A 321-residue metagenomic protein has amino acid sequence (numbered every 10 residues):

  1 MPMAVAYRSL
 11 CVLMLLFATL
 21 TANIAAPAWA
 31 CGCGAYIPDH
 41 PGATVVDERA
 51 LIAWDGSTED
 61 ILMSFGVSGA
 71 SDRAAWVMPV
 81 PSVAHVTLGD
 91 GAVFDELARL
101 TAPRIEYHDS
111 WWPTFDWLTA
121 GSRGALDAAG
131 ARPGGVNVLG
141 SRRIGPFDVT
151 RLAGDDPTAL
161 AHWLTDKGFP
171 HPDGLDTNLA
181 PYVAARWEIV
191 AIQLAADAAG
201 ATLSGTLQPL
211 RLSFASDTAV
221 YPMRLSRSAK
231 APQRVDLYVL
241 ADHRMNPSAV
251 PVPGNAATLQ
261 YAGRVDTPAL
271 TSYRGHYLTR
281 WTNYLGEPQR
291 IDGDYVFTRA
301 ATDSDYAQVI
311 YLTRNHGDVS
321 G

Functional and structural regions predicted by a protein language model:
M1-V5, S64, V77-P81, P222-M223: Proline-rich low-complexity regions
P2-A30: Secretory targeting and sorting signals
W29-V46, D55, H171-G321: Accessory, solvent-exposed terminal regions and/or long lumenal/extracellular loops of proteins
I37-T58, A125-V136: Short, compositionally biased low-complexity segments enriched in polar/charged residues
D47, A53-H108, L160-P181: Surface-exposed, glycine/proline- and aromatic-rich loop segments on solvent-exposed faces across compartments
D60-L62, T150-R151, A191: Structured core elements
F65-V67, A153-D156, A196, A241: A mature extracytoplasmic/lumenal domain signature
Y107-S110, F115-G168: Single conserved position on a long alpha-helix in the C-terminal lobe of the eukaryotic protein kinase
